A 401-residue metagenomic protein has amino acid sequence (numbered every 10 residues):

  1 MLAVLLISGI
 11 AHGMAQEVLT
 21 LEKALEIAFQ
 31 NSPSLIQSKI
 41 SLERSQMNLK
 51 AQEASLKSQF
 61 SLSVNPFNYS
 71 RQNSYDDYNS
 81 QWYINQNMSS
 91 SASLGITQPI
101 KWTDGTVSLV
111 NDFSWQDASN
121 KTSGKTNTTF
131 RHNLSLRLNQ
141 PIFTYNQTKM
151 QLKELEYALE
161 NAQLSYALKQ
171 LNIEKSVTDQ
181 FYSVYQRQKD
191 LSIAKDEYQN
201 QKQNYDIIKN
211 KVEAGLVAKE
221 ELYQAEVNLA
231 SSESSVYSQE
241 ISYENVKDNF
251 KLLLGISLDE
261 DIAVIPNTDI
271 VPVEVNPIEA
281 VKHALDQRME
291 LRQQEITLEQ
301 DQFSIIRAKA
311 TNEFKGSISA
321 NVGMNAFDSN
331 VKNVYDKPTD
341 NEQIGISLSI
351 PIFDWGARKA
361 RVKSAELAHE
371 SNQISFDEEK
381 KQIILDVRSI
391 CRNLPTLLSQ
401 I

Functional and structural regions predicted by a protein language model:
M1-L19: Bacterial Sec-dependent N-terminal signal peptides
A15-S89, M150, E154-E156, V264-E299 (+5 more regions): Bacterial Sec-pathway N-terminal export signals of envelope proteins
E26, Q30-I36, E43-Q59, S93-K125 (+7 more regions): A glycine-/polar-enriched beta->alpha junction
Q37-Q52, K169, I173-A194, N210 (+4 more regions): Amphipathic alpha-helical coiled-coil segments
V64-L136, V264-N276, I306, S319-I350: Small/polar, glycine/serine/threonine/aspartate-rich low-complexity segments that form flexible
K153-L159, Q163-H283, N393, L397-Q400: Periplasmic alpha-helical coiled-coil/stalk elements that build and connect Gram-negative outer-membrane
E313-S317, N341-Q343, S389-C391, L398: Active-site lining segments that contact anionic ligands and/or coordinate catalytic metals
